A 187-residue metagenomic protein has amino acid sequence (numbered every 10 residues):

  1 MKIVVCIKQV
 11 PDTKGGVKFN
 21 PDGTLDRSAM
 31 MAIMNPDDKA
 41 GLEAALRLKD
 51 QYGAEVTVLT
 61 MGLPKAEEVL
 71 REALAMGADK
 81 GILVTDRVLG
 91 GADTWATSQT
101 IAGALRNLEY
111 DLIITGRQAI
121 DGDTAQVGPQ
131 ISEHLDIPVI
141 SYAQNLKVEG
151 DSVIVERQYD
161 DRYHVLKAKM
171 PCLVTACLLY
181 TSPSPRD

Functional and structural regions predicted by a protein language model:
K2-M61: N-terminal beta-strand-loop-alpha-helix module at the start of alpha/beta ligand-binding or catalytic domains
V69-D93: A glycine-rich helix N-cap at a beta->alpha junction
G90-L105: Glycine/small-residue-rich loop that forms an oxyanion/phosphate-binding "nest" at active or ligand-binding sites
G122-L135: Short Gly/Thr/Asp-enriched flexible loops that form oxyanion-binding sites at enzyme active sites
E133-S152: Short, acidic/small-residue loops that bind anionic groups at enzyme active sites
S152-M170: Anionic-ligand binding region
Y180-D187: Conserved small/polar residues in nucleotide/adenosyl-binding loops
